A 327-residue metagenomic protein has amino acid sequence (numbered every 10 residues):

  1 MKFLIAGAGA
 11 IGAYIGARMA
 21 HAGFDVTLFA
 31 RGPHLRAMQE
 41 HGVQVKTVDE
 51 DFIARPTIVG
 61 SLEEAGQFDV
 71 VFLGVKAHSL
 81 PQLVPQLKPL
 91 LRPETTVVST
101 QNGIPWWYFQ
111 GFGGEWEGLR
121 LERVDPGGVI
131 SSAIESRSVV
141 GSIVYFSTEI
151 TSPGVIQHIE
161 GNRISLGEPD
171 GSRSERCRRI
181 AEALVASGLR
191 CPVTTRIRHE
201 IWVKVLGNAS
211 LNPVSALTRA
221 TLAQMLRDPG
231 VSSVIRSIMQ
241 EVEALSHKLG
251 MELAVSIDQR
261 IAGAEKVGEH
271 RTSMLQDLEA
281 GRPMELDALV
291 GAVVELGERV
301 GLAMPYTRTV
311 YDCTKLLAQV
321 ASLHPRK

Functional and structural regions predicted by a protein language model:
M1-E50: NAD(P)+-binding Rossmann beta1-loop-alpha1 motif at the extreme N-terminus of oxidoreductases
L28-A30, L166, V294: Short internal beta-strands
A37, L90, V129-K204, T218-A254: Internal alpha-helical scaffold of NAD(P)-dependent oxidoreductase catalytic cores
F52-T151: Rossmann-like NAD(P)(H) cofactor-binding subdomain of soluble oxidoreductases
I58, L91, P105-E117, I156-E168 (+2 more regions): Helix-loop-beta segment of a Rossmann-like dinucleotide-binding subdomain
S232-K327: NAD(P)-dependent Rossmann-like dehydrogenase/reductase catalytic/cofactor-binding core
